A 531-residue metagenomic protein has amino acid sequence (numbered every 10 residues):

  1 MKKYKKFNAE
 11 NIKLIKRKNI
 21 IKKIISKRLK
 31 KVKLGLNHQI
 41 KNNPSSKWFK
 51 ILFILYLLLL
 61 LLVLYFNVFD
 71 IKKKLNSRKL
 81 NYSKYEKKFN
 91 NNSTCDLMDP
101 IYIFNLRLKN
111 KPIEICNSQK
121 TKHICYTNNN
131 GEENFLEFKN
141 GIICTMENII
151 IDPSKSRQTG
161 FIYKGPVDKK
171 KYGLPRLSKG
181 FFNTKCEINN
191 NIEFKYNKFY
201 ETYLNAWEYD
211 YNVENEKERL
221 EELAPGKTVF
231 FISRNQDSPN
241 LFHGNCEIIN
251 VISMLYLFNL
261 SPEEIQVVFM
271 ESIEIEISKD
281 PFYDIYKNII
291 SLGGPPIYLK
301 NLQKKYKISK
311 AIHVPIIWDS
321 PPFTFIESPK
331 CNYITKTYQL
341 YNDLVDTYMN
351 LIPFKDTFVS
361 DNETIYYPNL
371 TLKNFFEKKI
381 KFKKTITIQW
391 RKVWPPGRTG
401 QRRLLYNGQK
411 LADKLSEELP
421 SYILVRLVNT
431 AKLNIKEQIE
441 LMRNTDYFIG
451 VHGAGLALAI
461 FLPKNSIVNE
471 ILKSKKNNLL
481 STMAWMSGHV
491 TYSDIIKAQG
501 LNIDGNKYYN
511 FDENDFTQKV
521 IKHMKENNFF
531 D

Functional and structural regions predicted by a protein language model:
M1-S46: Short, low-complexity, Lys/Arg-enriched N-terminal segments of secretory-pathway carbohydrate enzymes
F49-D531: The feature primarily captures lumenal catalytic ectodomains of type II secretory-pathway glycosyltransferases
